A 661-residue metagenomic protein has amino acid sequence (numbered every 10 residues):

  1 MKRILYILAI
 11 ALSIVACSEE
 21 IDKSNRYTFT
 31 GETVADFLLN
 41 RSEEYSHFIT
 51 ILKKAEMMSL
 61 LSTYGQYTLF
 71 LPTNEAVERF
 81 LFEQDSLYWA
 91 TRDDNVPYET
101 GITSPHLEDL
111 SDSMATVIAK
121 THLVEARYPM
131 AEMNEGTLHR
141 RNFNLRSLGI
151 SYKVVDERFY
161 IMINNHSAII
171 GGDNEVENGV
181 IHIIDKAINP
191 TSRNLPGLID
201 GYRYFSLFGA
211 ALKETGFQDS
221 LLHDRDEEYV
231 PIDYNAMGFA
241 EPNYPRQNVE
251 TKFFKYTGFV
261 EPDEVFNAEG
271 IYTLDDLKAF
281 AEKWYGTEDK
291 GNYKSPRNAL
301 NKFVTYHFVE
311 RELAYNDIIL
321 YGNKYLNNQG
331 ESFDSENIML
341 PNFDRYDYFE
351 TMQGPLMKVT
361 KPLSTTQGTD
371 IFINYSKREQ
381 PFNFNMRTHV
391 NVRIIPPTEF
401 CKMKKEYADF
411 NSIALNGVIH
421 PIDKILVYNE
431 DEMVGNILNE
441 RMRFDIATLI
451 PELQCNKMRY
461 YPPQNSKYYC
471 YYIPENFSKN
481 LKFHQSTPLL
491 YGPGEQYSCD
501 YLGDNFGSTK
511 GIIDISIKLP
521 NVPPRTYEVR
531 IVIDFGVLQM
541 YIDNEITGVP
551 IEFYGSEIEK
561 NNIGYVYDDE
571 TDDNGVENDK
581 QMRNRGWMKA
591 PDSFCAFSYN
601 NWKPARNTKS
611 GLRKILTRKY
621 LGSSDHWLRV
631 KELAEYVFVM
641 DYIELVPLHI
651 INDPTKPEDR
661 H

Functional and structural regions predicted by a protein language model:
M1-C17: Sec-dependent bacterial lipoprotein signal peptides
S13-S42, M58, L87, I181 (+6 more regions): Bacterial Sec-dependent N-terminal signal peptides
A35, Y45, I49-L52, N74-E78 (+7 more regions): Extracytoplasmic/secreted envelope proteins and their assembly/folding machinery, especially bacterial periplasmic
F37-L71, E75: Post-signal-peptide N-terminal segment of Sec-exported extracytoplasmic proteins
Y64, S220-P242: Extended compositionally biased segments used for macromolecular assembly or nucleic-acid engagement
F70-F80, E175-P190, F259-E269, N411-Y428 (+1 more regions): FKBP-type peptidyl-prolyl cis-trans isomerase
F82, S86-S167, K278-K404: Aromatic/histidine-rich interaction motifs
N385-E399, I425-H661: Extracytoplasmic
